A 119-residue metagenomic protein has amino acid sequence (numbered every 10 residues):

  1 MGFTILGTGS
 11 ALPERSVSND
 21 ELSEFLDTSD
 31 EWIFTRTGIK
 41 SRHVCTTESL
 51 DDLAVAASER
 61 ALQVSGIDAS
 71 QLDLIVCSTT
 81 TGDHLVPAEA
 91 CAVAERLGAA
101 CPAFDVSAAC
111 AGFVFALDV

Functional and structural regions predicted by a protein language model:
M1-L74, E95-L97: Conserved "HGTGT" condensation-loop signature of ketosynthase/thiolase-family condensing enzymes that catalyze
R36, K40-D52, T79-V119: Conserved catalytic cysteine-centered active-site region of acyl-thioester-dependent Claisen-condensing enzymes
